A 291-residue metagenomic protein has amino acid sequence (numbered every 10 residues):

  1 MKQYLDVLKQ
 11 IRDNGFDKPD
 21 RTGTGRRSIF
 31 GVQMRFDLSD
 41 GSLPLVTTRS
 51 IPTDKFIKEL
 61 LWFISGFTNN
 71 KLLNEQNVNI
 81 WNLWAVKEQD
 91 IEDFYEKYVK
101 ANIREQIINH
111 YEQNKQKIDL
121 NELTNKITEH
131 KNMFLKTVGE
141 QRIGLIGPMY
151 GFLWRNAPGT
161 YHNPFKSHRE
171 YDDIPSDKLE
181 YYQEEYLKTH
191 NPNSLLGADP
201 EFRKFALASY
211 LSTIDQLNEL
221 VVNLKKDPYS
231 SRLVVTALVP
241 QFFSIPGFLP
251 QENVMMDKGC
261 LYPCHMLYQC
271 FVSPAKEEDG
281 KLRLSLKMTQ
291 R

Functional and structural regions predicted by a protein language model:
M1-R291: Terminal, non-catalytic protein-protein interaction segments that mediate quaternary/complex assembly
